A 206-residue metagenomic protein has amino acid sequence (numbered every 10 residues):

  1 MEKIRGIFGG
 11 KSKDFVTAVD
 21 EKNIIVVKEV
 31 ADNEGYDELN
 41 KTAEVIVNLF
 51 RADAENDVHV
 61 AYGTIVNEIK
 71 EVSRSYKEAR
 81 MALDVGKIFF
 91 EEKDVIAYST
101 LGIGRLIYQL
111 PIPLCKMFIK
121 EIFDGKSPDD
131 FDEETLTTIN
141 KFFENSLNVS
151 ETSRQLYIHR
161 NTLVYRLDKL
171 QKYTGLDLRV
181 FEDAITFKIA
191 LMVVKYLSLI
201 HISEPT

Functional and structural regions predicted by a protein language model:
M1-L199, S203: Cytosolic nucleotide-utilizing catalytic cores of signal-transduction proteins
